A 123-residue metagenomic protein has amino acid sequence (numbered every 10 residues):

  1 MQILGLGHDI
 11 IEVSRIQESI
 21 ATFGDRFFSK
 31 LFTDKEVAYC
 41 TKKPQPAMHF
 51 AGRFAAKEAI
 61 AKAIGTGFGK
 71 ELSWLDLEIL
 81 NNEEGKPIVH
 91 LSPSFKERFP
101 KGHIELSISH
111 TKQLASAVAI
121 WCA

Functional and structural regions predicted by a protein language model:
M1-A123: Core catalytic alpha/beta fold that binds nucleotide/phospho-ligands
